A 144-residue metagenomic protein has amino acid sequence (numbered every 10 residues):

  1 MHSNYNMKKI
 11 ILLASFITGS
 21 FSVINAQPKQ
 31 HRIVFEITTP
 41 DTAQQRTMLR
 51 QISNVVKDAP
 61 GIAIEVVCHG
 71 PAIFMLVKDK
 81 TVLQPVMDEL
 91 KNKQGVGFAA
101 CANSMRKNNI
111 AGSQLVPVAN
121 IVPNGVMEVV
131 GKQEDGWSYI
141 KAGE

Functional and structural regions predicted by a protein language model:
M1-P28: Bacterial Sec-dependent N-terminal signal peptides
A26-E144: Secreted/extracellular ectodomain signature
